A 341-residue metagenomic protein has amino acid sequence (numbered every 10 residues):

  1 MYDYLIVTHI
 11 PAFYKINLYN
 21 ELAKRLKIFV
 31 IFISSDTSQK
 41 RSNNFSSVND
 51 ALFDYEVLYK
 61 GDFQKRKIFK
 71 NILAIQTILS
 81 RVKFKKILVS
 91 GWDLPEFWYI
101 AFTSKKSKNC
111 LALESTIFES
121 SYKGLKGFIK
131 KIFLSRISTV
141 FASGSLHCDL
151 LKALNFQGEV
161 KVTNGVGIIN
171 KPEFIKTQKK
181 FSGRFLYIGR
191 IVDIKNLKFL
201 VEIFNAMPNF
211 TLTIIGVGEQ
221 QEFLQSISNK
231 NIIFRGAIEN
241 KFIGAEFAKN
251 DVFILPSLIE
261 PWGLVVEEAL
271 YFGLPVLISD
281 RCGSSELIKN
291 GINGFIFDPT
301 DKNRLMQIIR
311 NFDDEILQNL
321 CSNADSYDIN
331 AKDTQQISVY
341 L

Functional and structural regions predicted by a protein language model:
P95, N109-L125, R136-T139: A short, histidine- and acid-enriched strand-loop-helix "catalytic/donor-clamping" loop that lines the nucleotide-sugar
S135-I175, K180: Donor nucleotide-sugar binding/catalytic pocket of nucleotide-sugar-dependent glycosyltransferases
T177-K195, V201-M207, L212: Conserved donor-binding/catalytic core segment of Leloir-type glycosyltransferases
E222-K241: Nucleotide-activated donor-binding/catalytic signature segment of Leloir-type glycosyltransferases, i.e., the conserved
L258: Aromatic "clamp/platform" in nucleotide-sugar-dependent glycosyltransferases that forms part of the donor/acceptor
P275-I278: Short hydrophobic beta-strand element within catalytic cores of glycosyltransferases and related nucleotide-activated
N290-G291, F295-K302, I309-E315: Conserved acidic donor-binding segment of nucleotide-sugar-dependent glycosyltransferases
I316-L341: A charged, aromatic-enriched C-terminal amphipathic alpha-helix characteristic of glycosyltransferases across folds
